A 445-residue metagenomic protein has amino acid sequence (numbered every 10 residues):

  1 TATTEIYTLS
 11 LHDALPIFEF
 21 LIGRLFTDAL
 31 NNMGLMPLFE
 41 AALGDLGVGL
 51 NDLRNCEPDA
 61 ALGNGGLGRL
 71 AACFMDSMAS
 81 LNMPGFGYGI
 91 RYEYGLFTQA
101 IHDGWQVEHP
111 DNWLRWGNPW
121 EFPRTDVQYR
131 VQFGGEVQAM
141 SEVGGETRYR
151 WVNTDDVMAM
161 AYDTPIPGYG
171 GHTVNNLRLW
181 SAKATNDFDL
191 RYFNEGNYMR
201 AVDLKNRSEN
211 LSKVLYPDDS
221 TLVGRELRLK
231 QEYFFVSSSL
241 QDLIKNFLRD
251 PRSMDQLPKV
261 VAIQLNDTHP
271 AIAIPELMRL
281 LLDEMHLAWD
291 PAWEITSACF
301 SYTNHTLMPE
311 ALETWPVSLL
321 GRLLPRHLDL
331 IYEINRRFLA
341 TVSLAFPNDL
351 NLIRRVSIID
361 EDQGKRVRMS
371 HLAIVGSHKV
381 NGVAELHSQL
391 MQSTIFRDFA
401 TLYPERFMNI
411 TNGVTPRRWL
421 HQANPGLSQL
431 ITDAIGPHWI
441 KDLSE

Functional and structural regions predicted by a protein language model:
T1-T8, H12-L15: Short, small-residue-biased leader/transition segments that mark boundaries at the very start of proteins
I22-V48, G171-A262, G413-E445: Function-dense linear segments that define catalytic or interfacial modules in macromolecule-processing proteins
A41-A42, D59, N82, L96 (+1 more regions): An amphipathic, hydrophobic-aromatic interaction surface with interspersed Lys/Arg that forms lipid/phosphate-bearing
N51-L62, L215-Q231, M254-N266, I274-D283 (+5 more regions): Glycine- and acidic
L81, E93-L177, S181, V383-A384 (+1 more regions): Extended, Lys/Arg-enriched charged tracts that mediate electrostatic binding to polyanionic substrates
I274-F338, H421-A423, S428-E445: Extended, well-ordered alpha-helical scaffold/bundle regions in very large, multi-domain proteins
W315, L319-R322, R326-N381, Q389: Polar, glycine-rich mid-to-C-terminal structural blocks that act as macromolecule-binding/assembly scaffolds
A373, N381-H438: Segments forming glycine/polar-rich beta-alpha architectures that bind adenosine-containing cofactors
